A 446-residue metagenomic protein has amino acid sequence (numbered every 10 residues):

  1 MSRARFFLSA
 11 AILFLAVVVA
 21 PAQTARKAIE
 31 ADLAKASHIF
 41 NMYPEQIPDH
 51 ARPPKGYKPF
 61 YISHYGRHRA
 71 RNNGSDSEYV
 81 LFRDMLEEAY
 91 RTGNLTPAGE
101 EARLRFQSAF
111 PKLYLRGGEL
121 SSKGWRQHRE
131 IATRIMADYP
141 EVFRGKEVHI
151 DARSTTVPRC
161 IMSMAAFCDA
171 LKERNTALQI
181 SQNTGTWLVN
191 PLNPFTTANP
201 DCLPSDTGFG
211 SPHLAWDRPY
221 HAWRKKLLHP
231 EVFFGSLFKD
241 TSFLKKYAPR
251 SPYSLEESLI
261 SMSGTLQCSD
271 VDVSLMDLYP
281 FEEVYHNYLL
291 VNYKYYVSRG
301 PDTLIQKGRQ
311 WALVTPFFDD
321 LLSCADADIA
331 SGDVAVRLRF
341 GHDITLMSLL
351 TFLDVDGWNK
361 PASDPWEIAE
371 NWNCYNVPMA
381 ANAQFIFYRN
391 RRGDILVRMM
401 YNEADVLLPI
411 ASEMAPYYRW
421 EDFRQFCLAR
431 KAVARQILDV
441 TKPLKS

Functional and structural regions predicted by a protein language model:
M1-A25: Bacterial Sec-dependent N-terminal signal peptides
Q23-D151, T155-R337, G341-S446: Signature for phosphate-centric chemistry
